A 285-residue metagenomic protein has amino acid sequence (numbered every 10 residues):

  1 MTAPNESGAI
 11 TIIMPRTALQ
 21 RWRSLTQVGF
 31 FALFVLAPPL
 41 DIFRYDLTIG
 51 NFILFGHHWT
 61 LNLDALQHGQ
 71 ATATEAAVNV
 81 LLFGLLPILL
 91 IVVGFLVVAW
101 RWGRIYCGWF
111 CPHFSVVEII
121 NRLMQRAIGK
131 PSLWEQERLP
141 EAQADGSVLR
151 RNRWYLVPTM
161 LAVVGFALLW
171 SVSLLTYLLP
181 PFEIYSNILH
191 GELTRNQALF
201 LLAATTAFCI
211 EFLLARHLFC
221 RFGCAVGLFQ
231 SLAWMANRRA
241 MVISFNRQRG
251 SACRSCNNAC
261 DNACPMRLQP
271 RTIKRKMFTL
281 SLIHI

Functional and structural regions predicted by a protein language model:
T2-G250, D261, F278-L282: Membrane-embedded alpha-helical bundles of multi-pass integral membrane proteins
A252-R254: Replace "in large, NTP-powered and nucleic-acid-processing enzymes" with "in large, NTP-powered factors and other
N257, D261-A263, R267-L282: Long, internal scaffold/assembly segments composed of regular secondary structure
